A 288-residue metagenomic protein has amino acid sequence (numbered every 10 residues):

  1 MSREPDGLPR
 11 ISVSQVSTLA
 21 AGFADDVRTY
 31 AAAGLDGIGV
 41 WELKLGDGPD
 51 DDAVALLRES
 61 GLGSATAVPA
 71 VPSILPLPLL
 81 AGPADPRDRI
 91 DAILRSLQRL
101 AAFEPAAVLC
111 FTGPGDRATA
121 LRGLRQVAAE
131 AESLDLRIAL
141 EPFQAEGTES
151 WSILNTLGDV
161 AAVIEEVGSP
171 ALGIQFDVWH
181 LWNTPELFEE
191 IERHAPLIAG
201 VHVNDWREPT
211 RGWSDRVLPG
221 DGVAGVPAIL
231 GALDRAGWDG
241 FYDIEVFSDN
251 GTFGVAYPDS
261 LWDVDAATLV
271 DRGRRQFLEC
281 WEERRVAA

Functional and structural regions predicted by a protein language model:
M1-S12, S17-G34, S96, V160-L172 (+1 more regions): Histidine-acidic metal/acid-base catalytic patches
R3, L79-G173, N183, D263-L269: Active-site acidic/histidine proton-transfer and metal-coordination neighborhood in alpha/beta enzyme cores
P5, P9, P49, P69-P72 (+8 more regions): Proline-rich intrinsically disordered, low-complexity coils
P9-Q15, I38-V40, S64-P69, V108-C110 (+4 more regions): Hydrophobic faces of well-ordered beta-strands that scaffold small-molecule active sites in alpha/beta enzyme cores
P9-V13, V40, L57, D91 (+6 more regions): A near-ubiquitous, low-amplitude feature marking generic local secondary-structure context
V16-F23, V40-D52, I74-L77, G113-A120 (+5 more regions): Acidic-and-aromatic substrate-binding clefts and catalytic sites of carbohydrate-active enzymes
D36, V40-R122, E132-S133, W238-G240 (+2 more regions): Structural motif corresponding to the early beta-alpha repeats
L56-L57, P83, Q126, P227 (+1 more regions): Alpha-helix boundary/capping detector
